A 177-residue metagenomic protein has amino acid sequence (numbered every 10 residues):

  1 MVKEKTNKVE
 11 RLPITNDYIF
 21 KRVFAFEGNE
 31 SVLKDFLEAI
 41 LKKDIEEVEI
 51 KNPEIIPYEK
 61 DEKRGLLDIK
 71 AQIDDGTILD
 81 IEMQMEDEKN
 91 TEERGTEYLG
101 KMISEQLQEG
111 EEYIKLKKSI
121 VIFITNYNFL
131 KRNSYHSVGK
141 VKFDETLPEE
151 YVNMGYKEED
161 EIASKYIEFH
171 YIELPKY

Functional and structural regions predicted by a protein language model:
M1-Y177: Elongated, amphipathic alpha-helical interaction scaffolds
